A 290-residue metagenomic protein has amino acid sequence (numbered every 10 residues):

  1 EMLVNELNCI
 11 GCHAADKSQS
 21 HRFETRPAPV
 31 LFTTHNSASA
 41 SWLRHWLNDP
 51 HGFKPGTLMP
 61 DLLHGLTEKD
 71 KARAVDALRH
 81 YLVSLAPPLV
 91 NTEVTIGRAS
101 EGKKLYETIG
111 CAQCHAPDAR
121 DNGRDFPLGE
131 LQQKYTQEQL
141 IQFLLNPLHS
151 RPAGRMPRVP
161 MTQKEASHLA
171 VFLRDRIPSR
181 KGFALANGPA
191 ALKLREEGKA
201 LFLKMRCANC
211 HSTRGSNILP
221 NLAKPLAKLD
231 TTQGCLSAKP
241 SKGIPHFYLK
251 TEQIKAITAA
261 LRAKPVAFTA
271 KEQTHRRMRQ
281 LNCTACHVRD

Functional and structural regions predicted by a protein language model:
E1, E6-D16, L43, M59 (+12 more regions): The canonical Cys-X-X-Cys-His
E1-N5, V83-Y106, R176-L203, G215-N217 (+1 more regions): Electrostatic cytochrome c docking/interface patches
Q19-P87, D118-K181, N217-F268, D290: Extracytoplasmic electron-transfer domains, predominantly the class I c-type cytochrome c fold
